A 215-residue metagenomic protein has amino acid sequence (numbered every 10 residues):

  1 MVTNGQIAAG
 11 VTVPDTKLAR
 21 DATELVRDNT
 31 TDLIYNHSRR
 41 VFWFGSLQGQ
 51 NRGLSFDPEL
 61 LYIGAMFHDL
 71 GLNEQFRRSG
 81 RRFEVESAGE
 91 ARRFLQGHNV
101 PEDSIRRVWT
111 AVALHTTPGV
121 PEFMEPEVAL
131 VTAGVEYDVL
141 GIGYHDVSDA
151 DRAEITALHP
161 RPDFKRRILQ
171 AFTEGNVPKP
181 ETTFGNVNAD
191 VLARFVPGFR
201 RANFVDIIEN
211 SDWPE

Functional and structural regions predicted by a protein language model:
V2-A9, N29-Y35, R39-L54, V100 (+1 more regions): Divalent metal-dependent phosphate-bond-processing catalytic cores, especially two-metal-ion Mg2+/Mn2+ enzymes that act
V2-T23: Short alpha-helical hairpin
P14, N36-H37, F56-L60: N-terminal glycine-rich anion-binding loops that anchor highly charged ligand groups
A19-H37, L70-Q75: Active-site flanking loop/helix segments enriched in acidic
R39, R81, V85, R106-T110: An alpha-helix initiation/capping motif
V41-W43, R82-G97: An active-site-proximal "capping" alpha-helix that borders the catalytic cofactor pocket
L54-E59, N99-A111: Acidic/histidine metal-binding catalytic segments
E59-R77, S87, W109-P118: His-Asp-centered metal-binding catalytic motifs of divalent-metal-dependent phosphohydrolases/nucleases
